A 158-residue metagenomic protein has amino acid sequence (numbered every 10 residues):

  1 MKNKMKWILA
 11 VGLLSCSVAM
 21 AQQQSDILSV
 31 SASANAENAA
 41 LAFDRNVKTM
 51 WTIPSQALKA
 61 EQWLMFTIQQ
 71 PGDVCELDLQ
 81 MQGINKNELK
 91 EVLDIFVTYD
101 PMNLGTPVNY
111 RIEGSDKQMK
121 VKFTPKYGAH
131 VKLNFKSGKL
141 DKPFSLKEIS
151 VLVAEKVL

Functional and structural regions predicted by a protein language model:
M1-L9: Bacterial N-terminal signal peptides that target proteins for export
L9-S17: Bacterial N-terminal signal peptides
A21-Q69, Q82-L89, L152-L158: Disordered, acidic Ser/Thr/Pro-rich linker "stalks" and the adjacent N-terminal cap of the next globular domain
S33, A57-Q62, N85-L158: Trp- and acidic/polar-enriched beta-sheet ligand-binding modules for extracellular glycan and matrix recognition
I68-P71, P125-Y127: Short loop/turn positions at the edges of beta-strands in beta-sheet-rich folds
D73-N85, L133: A short beta-strand element within beta-rich, extracytoplasmic domains of secreted/secretory-pathway proteins
